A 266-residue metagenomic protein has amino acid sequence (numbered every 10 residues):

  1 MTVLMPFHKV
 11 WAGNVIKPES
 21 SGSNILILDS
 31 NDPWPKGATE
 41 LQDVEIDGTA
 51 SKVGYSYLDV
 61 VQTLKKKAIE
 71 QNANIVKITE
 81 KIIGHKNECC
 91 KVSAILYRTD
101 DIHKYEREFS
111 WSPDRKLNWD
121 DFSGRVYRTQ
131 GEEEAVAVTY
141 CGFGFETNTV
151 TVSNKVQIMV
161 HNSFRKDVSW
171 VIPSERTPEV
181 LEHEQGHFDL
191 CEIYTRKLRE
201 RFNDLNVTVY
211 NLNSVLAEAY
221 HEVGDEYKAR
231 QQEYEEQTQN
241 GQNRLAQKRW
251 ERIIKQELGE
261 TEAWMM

Functional and structural regions predicted by a protein language model:
K9-I46: Compositionally biased P/S/T/G-rich terminal and signal peptide-adjacent segments that lie outside catalytic cores
P35, S51-Q62, E175, V180-L181 (+2 more regions): Soluble non-cytosolic domains of exported or imported proteins
A38-S51, D167, E175-P178, N203-D204: Acidic/histidine-rich, surface-exposed loop or edge segments in extracytoplasmic proteins
T39-K81: Short, well-ordered alpha-helical segments
D47-G48, G54-Y55, I83-E106: Short acidic, glycine/proline-enriched helix-loop-strand junctions
A73-I83, N211, Q237-N240: Surface-exposed patches in mature extracellular/periplasmic domains of secreted proteins
I75, K155, S163-L198: Mid-length scaffold segments of soluble, non-membrane domains
E108-F164, T208-M266: Metalloprotease/metallohydrolase-associated module, dominated by Zn2+-dependent proteases
